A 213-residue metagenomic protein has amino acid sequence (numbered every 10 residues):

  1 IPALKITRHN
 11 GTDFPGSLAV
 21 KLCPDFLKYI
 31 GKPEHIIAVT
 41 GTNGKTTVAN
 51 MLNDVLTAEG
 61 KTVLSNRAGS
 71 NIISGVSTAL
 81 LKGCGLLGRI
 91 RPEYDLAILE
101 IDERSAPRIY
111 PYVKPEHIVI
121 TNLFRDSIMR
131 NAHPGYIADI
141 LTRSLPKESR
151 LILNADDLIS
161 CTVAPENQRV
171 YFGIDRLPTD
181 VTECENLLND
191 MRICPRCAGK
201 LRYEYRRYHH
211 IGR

Functional and structural regions predicted by a protein language model:
I1-R196: Phosphate-binding loop of NTP-binding sites
V63, L201-R202: Generic preference for hydrophobic/aromatic residues in regular secondary structure cores
I193-R196, K200, R213: The −1 position to Zn-ligating cysteines in a subset of zinc-ribbon hairpins
R202-Y208: Short Cys/His-rich "knuckle" micro-motifs
